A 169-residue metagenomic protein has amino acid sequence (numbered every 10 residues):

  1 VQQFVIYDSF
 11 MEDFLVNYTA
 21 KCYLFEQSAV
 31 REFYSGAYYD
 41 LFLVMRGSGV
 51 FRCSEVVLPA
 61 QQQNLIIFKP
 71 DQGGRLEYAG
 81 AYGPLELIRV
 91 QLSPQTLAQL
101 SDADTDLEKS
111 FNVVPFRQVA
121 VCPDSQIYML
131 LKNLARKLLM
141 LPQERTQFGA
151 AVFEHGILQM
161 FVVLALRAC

Functional and structural regions predicted by a protein language model:
V1-I67, D71-R75, D106, Q118: Generic protein-terminus/edge-of-domain signal
Q3-T19, R75-E144, R167: A hydrophobic/aromatic-rich effector-binding and dimerization subdomain of bacterial HTH-type transcriptional regulators
S35-Y38, D124, A151, H155: Short, solvent-exposed loop/helix junctions and linker helices that flank or host conserved functional motifs
L41, I88-V90, F161: Well-ordered beta-strand positions enriched in small/hydrophobic/aromatic, beta-favoring residues
S54-E55, Y78-G80, G149: Short, solvent-exposed loop/turn segments at secondary-structure boundaries
P142-Q159: All-alpha amphipathic helical-bundle segments outside canonical DNA-binding/catalytic cores that form hydrophobic
Q159-C169: Linker/hinge segments immediately adjacent to helix-turn-helix/homeobox DNA-binding domains
